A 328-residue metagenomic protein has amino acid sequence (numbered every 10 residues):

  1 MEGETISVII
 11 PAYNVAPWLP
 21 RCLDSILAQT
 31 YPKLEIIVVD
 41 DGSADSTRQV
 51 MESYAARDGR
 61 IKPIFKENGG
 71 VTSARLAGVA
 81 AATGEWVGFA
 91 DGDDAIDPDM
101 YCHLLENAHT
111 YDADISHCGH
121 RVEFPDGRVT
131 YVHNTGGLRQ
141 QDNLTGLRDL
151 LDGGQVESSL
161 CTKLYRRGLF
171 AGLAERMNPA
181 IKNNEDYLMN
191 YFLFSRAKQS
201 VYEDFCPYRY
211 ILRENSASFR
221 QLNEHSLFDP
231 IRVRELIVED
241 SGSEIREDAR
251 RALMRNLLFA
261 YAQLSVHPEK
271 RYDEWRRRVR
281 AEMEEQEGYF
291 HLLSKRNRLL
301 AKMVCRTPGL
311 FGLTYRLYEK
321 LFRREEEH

Functional and structural regions predicted by a protein language model:
M1-L27: N-proximal low-complexity "stem/linker" segments adjacent to membrane-targeting elements
P20, D45-S53, A95, D99: Acidic helix N-cap motif at the loop->helix transition within catalytic regions of sugar-transfer enzymes
S25, P32, D40-Q49: A conserved acidic beta->alpha catalytic loop
K33-G42, K62-E67, G92: Short beta-strand/loop segment that forms part of the nucleotide-sugar
K66-A82, F89: Glycine-rich, basic loop-to-helix element that forms the pyrophosphate-binding segment of sugar-nucleotide handling
V71, G92-E203, Y208-E224: Donor-binding/catalytic cores of nucleotide-activated saccharide and glycerol-phosphate transferases/polymerases
K198, F205-E214, F219-I245, N256 (+1 more regions): Catalytic core of nucleotide-sugar-dependent glycosyltransferases
V266-H328: Membrane-interface aromatic/basic loop that binds lipid-linked glycans or pyrophosphate carriers, typified by
